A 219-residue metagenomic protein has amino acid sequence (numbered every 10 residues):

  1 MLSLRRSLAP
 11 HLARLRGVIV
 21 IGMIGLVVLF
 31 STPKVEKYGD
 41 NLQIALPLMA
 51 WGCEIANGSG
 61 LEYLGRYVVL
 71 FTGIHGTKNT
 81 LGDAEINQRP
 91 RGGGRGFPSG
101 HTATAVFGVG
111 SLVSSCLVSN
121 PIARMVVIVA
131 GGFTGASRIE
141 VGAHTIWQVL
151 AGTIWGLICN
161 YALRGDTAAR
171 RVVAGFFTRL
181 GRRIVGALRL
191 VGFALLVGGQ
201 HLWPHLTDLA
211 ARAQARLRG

Functional and structural regions predicted by a protein language model:
L2-F97, T102-E140, V197, H201 (+1 more regions): Hydrophobic alpha-helical bundle signature of multipass membrane enzymes
G82-R91, H144-A151, A168-F177: A cytosolic-side transmembrane-helix exit/cap motif
H101-A105, H144-T167: Alpha-helical transmembrane segments that form the membrane-embedded catalytic/substrate-binding core of multi-pass
L117-N120, A151-C159, F176-T178: Short, surface-exposed, charge-dense and proline/glycine-enriched linear segments
S137-L150, R189, H201: Predominantly the C-terminal beta-signal and adjacent terminal strand-loop region of outer-membrane beta-barrel
I158-G219: C-terminal membrane module of polytopic membrane proteins
